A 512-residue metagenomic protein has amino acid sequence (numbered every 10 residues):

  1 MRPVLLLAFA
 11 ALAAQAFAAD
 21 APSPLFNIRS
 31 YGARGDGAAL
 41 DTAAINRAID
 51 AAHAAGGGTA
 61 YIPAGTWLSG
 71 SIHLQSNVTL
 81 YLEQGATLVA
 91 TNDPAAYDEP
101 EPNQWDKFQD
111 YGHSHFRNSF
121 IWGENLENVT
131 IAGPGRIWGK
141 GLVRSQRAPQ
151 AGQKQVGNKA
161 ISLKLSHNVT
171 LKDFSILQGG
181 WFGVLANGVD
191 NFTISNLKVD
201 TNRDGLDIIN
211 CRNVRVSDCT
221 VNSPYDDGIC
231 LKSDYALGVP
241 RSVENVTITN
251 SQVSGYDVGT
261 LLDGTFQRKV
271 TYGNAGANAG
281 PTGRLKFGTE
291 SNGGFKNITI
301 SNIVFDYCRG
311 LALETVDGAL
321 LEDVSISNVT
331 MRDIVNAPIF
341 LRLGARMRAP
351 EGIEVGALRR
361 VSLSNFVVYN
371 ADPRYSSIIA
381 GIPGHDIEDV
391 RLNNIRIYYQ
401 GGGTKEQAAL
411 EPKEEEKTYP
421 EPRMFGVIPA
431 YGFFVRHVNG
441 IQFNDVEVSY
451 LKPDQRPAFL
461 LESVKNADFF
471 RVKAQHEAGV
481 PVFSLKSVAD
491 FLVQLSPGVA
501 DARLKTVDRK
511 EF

Functional and structural regions predicted by a protein language model:
V4-Q15: Bacterial N-terminal signal peptides
F17-F512: Extracellular/periplasmic carbohydrate-active domains that bind, remodel, or depolymerize complex polysaccharides
